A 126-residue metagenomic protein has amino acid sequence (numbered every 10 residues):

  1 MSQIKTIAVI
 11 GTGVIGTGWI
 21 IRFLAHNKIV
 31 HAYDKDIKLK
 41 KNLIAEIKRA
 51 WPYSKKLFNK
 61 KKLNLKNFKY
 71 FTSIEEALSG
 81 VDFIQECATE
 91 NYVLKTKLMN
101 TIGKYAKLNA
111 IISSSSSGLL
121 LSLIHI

Functional and structural regions predicted by a protein language model:
M1-Y53: NAD(P)+-binding Rossmann beta1-loop-alpha1 motif at the extreme N-terminus of oxidoreductases
K5, V30, N67, Q85 (+1 more regions): Short, flexible active-site loop motifs that bind/organize anionic cofactors or intermediates
K35, Y53-I111: Rossmann-like NAD(P)-binding element
I111, L121-S122: Ligand-binding pocket scaffold of soluble enzyme catalytic domains
S115-L119: A short beta-strand-to-loop transition that corresponds to the Sensor-1 phosphate-sensing loop of AAA+ P-loop ATPases
I124-I126: Conserved small/polar residues in nucleotide/adenosyl-binding loops
